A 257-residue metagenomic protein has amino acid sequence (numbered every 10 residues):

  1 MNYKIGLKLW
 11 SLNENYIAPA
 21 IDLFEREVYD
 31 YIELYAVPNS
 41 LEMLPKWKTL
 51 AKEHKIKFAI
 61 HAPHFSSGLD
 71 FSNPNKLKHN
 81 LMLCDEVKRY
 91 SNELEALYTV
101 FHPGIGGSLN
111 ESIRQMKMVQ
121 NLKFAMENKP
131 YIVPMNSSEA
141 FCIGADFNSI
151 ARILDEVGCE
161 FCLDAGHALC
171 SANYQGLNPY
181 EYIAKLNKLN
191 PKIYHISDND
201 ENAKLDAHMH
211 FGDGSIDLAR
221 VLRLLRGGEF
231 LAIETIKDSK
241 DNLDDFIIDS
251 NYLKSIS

Functional and structural regions predicted by a protein language model:
M1-E86, E160: N-terminal pre-domain/capping segments
M1-Y3, I17-L23, L81, D85-E95 (+2 more regions): Histidine-acidic metal/acid-base catalytic patches
Y3-L9, D30-L34, F58-A62, T99-F101 (+4 more regions): Hydrophobic faces of well-ordered beta-strands that scaffold small-molecule active sites in alpha/beta enzyme cores
L9-A18, E33-K46, S66-N75, P103-E111 (+6 more regions): Acidic-and-aromatic substrate-binding clefts and catalytic sites of carbohydrate-active enzymes
N39-K57, E111-M118, F147-D155, L177-L189 (+1 more regions): Short amphipathic alpha-helices and their capping/turn segments at secondary-structure boundaries
L50-K52, K76-H79, K117-M118, C142-G144 (+3 more regions): Short, hinge-like loop/turn segments at secondary-structure boundaries
K55-I56, L122-F124, H210: Active-site regions of enzymes building and remodeling cell-envelope glycoconjugates
L69-E160, D245: Active-site acidic/histidine proton-transfer and metal-coordination neighborhood in alpha/beta enzyme cores
